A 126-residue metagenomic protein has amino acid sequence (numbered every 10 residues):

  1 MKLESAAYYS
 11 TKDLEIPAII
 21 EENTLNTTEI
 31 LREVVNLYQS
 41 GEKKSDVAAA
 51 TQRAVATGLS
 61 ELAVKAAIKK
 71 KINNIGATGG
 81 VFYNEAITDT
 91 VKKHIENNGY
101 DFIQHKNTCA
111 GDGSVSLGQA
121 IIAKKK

Functional and structural regions predicted by a protein language model:
M1-A7, A77-G80, G113: A glycine-rich phosphate-binding loop feature that marks nucleotide/adenosyl-phosphate handling sites
M1-I72, A86-K93: A contiguous, well-structured pocket-lining segment that forms one wall/lid of small-molecule binding clefts in soluble
I16-E22, Y83-N84, A110-D112, Q119: Generic structural "secondary-structure junction" signal
A48, Q52, G80, K106: Glycine- and other small-residue-rich loops at beta-strand/loop junctions that grip anionic moieties
I68-K69, N97, K126: Secondary-structure boundary motif
N73-T78, E85, V91-V115: Conserved phosphate-binding/catalytic loops in two-lobed NTP-binding clefts
A120-K126: Acidic, glycine/GT-rich loop-and beta-edge segments that sit at the periphery of enzyme/chaperone cores
